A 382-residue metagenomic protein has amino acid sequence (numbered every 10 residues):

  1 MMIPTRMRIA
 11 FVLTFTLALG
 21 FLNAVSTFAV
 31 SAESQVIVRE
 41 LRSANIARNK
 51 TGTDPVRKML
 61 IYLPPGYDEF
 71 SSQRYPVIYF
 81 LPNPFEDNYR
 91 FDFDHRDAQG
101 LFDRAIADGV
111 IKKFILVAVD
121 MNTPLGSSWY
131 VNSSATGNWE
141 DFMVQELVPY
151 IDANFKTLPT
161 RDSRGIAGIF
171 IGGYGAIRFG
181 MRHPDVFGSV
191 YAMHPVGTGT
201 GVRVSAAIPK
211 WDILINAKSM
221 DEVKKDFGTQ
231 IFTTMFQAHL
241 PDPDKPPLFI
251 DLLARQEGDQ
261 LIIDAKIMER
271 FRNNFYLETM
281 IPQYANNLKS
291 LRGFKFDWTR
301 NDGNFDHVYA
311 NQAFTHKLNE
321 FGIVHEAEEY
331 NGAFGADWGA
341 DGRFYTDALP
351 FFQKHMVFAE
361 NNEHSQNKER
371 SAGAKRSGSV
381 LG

Functional and structural regions predicted by a protein language model:
M1-M7: N-terminal secretory signal peptides that target proteins for export/translocation
A10-A24: Bacterial N-terminal signal peptides
F28-K368, G373, V380-G382: Non-catalytic cap/lid and distal C-terminal segments of serine-dependent acyl enzymes
